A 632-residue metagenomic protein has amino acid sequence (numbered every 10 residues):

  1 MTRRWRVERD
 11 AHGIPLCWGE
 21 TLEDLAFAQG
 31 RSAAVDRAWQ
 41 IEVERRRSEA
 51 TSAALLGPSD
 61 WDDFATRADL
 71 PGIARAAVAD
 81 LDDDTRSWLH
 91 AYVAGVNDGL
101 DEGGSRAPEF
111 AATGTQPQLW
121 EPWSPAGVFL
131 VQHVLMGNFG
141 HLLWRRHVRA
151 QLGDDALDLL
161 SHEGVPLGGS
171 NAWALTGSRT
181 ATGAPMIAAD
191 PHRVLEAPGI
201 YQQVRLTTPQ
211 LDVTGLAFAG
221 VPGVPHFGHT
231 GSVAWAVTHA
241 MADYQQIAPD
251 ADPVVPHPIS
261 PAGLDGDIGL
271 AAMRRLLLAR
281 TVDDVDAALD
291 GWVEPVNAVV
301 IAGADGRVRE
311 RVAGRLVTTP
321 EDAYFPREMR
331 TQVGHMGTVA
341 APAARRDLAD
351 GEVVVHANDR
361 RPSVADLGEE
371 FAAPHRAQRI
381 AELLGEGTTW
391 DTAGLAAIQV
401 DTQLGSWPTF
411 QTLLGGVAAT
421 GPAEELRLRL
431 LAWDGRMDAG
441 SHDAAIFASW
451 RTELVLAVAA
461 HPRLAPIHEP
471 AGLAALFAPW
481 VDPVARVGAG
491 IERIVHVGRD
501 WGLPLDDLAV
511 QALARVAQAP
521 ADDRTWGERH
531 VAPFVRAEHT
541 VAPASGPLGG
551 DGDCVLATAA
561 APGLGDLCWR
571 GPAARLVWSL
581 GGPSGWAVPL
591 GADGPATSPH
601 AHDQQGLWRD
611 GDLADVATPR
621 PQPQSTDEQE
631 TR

Functional and structural regions predicted by a protein language model:
M1-A419, E424, L428, A432-R632: C-terminal/peripheral segments of proteins
